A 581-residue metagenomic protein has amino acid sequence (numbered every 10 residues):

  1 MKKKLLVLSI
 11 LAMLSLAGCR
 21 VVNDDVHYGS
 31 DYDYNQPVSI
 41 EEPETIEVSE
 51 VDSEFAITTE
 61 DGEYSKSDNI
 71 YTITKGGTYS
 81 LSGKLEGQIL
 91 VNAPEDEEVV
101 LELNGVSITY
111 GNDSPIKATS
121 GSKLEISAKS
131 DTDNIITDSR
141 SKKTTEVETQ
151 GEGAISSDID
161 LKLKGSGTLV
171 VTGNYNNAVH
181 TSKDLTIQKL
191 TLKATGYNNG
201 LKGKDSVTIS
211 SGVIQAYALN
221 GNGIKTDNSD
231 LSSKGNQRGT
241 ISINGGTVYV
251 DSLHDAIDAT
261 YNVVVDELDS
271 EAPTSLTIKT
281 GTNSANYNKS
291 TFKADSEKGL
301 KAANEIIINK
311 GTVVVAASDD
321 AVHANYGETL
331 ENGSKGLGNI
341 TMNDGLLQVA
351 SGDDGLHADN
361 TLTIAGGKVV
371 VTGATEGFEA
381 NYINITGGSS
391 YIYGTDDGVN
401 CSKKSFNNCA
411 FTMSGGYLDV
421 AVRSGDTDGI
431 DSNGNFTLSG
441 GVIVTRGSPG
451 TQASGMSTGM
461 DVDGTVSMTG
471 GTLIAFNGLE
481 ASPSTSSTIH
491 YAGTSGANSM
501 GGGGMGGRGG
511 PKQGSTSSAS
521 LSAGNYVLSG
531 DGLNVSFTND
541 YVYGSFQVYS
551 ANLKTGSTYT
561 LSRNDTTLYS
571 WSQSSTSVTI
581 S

Functional and structural regions predicted by a protein language model:
M1-L5: Positively charged n-region of N-terminal signal peptides that target proteins for export
L6-I10, C19-S581: A composition-driven surface/loop motif
S15-A17: Classical Sec-dependent N-terminal signal peptides that target proteins to the secretory pathway
